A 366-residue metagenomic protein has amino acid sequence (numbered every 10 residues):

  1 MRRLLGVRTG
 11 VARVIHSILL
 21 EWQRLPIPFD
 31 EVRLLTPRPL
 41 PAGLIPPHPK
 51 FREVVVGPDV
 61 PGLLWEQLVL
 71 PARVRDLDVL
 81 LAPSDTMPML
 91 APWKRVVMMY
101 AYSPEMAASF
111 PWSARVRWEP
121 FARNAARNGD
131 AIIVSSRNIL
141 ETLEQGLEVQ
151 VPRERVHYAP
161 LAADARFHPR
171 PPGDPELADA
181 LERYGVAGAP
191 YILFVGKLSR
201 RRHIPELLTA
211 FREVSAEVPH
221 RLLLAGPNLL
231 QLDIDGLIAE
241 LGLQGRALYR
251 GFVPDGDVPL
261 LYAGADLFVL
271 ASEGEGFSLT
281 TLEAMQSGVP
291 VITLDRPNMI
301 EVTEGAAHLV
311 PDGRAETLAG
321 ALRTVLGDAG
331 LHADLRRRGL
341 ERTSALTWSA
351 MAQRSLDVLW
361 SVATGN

Functional and structural regions predicted by a protein language model:
M1-N366: Carbohydrate transferase catalytic cores enriched for Leloir-type hexosyltransferases
